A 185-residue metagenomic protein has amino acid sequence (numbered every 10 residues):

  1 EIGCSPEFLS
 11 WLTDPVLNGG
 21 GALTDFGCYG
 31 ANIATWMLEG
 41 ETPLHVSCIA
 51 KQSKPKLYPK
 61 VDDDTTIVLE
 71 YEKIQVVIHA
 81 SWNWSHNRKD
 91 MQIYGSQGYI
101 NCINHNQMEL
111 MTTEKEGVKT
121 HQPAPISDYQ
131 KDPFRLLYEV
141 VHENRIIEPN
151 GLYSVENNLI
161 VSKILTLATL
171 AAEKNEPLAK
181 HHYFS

Functional and structural regions predicted by a protein language model:
E1-Y58, N175: Predominantly a Rossmann-like dinucleotide-binding segment in NAD(P)-dependent oxidoreductases
G20-A22, Q122-A124, I147-V155: Active-site rim elements
F26-Y29, Y129-D132, E156-I160: A generic structural signal for residues located within well-ordered alpha-helices of large catalytic or ligand-binding
G30-I33, P133-L137: Hydrophobic alpha-helical segments typical of transmembrane helices and their membrane-interface/capping positions
M37-E41, S96-I100, V140, A168-A172: Phosphate/oxyanion-binding loops and surfaces in catalytic or ligand/nucleic-acid-binding neighborhoods
E41-T42, G117, R145-I147: Short, solvent-exposed loop/turn segments that connect beta-strands within catalytic domains and beta-strand-rich
A50-K51, P55-T65, Y71-L136, G151: NAD(P)-dinucleotide binding in Rossmann-like oxidoreductases
L136-S185: C-terminal helix-rich "cap/oligomerization" subdomain common to oxidoreductases
